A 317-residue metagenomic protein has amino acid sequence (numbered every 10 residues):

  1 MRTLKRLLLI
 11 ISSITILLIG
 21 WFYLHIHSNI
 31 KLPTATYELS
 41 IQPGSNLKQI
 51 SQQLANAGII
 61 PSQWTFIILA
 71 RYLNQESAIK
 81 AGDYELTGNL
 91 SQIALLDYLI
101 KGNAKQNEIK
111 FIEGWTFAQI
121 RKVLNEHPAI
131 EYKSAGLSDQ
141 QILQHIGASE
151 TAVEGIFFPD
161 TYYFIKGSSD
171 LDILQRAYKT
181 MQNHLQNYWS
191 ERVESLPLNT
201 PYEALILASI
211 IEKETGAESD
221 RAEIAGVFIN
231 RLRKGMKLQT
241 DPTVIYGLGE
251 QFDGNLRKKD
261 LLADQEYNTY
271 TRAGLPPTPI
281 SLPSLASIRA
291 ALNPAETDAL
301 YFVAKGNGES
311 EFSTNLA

Functional and structural regions predicted by a protein language model:
M1-I14: N-terminal Sec-pathway targeting helices
I11-S12, N74, A152, R257: Alpha-helical interaction segments
S12-G20, L24, Y202-I206: Hydrophobic alpha-helical targeting segments used for export or membrane insertion
L18-L185: Signal peptide-directed extracytoplasmic domains
N46, R121-K122, E126-S134, Q144-A317: Bacterial extracytoplasmic/cell-wall-associated proteins, especially those involved in peptidoglycan
